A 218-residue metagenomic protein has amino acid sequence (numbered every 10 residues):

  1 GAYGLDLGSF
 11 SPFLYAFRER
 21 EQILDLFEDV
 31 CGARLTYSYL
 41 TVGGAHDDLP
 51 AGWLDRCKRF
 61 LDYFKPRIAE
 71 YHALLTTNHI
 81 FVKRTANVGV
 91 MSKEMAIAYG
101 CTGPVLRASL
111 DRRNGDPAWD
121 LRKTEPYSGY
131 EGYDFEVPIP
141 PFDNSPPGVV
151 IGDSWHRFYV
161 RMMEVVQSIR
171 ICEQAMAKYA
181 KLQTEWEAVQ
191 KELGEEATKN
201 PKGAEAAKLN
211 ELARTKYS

Functional and structural regions predicted by a protein language model:
G1-S218: Active-site bordering "gate/hinge" segments that shape substrate access to catalytic or cofactor-binding pockets
